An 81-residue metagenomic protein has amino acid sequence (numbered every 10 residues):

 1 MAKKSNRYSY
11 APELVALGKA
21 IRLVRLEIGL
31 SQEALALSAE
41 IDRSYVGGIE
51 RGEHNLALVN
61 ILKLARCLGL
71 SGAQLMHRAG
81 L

Functional and structural regions predicted by a protein language model:
M1-K3: C-terminal regulatory/oligomerization modules of transcriptional regulators
S5-L26: A short, Lys/Arg-rich alpha-helix, primarily the initiator
K19-S38, K63, L68: Short basic helix-loop element that most often maps to the first helix and adjoining turn of HTH DNA-binding modules
I21, L35-A36, V46-I49, L75: Conserved hydrophobic/aromatic packing and binding residues within compact polymer-binding modules
E40-H54: Recognition helix of helix-turn-helix/homeodomain-like DNA-binding domains that insert into the DNA major groove
N60-A65, L75-M76: Hydrophobic micro-packing sites on short alpha-helices
G69-L81: Short C-terminal boundary/hinge segments that cap the last helix of small helical domains
